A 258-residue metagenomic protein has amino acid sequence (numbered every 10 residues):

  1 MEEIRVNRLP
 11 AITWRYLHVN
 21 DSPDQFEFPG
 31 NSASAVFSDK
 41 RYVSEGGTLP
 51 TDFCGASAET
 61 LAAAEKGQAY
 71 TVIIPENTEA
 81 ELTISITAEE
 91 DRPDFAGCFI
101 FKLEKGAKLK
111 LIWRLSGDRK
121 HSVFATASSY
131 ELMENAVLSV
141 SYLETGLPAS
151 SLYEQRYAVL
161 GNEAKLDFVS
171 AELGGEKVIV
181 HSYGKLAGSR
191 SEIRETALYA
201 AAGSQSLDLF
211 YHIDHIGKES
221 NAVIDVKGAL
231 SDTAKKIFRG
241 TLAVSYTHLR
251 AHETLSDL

Functional and structural regions predicted by a protein language model:
M1-E65: Long, low-complexity, mixed-charge
F53-S256: Conserved beta-strand/loop scaffold segments within soluble protein domains that form the structured core and edges
